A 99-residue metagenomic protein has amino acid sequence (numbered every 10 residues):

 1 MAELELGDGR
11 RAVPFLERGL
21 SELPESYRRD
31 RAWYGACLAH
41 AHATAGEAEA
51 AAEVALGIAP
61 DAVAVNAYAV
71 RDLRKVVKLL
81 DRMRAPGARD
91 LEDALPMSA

Functional and structural regions predicted by a protein language model:
R11, R28-D30, Y68-D72, P86-D93: Structural signature of alpha-solenoid helical repeat junctions
P14-P24, L56-A64, P96-M97: Amphipathic alpha-helical segments of tetratricopeptide repeats
L23-A36, A62-K75: Alpha-solenoid helical repeat architecture
A55, K75-A99: C-terminal effector-binding regulatory domain of bacterial HTH transcription factors
